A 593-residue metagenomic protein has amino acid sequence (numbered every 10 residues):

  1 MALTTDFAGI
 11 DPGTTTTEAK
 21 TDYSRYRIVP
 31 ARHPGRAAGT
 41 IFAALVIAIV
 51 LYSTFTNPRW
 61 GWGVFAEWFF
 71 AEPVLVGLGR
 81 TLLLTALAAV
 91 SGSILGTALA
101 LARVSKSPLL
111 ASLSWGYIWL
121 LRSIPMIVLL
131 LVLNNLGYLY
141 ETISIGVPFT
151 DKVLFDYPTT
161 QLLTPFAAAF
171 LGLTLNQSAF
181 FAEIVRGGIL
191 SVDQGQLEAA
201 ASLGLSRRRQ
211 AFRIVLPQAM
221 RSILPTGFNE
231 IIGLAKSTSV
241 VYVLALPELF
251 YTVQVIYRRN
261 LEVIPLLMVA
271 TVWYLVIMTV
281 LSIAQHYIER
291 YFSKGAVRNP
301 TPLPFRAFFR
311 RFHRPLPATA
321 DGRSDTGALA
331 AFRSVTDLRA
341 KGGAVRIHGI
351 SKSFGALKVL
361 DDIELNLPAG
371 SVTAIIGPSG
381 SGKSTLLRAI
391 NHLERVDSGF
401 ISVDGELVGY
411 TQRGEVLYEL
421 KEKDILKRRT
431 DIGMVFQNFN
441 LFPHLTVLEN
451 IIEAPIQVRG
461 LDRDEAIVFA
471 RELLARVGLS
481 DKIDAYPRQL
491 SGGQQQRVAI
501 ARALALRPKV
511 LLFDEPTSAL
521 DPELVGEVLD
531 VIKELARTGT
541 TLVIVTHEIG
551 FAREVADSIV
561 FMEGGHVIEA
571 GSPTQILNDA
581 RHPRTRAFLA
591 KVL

Functional and structural regions predicted by a protein language model:
A2-A318, D579: Transmembrane alpha-helices and adjacent helix-loop boundaries
A485-R488, L506, T538: Conserved signature/switch motifs of ABC ATPase nucleotide-binding domains
L511-D514: Catalytic Walker B motif of ABC-type/P-loop ATPase nucleotide-binding domains
T546-H547: H-loop/switch region of ABC-family ATPase nucleotide-binding domains
A552-E554: A short, surface-exposed alpha-helical micro-motif characterized by mixed small hydrophobic and charged/polar residues
